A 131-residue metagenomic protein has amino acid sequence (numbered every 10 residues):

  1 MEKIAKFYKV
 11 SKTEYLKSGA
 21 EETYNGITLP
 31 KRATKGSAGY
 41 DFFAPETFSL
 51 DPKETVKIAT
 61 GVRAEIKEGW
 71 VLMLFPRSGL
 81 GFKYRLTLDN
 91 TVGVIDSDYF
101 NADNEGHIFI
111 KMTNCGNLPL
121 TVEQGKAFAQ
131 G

Functional and structural regions predicted by a protein language model:
M1-G131: DUTPase catalytic domain/fold
